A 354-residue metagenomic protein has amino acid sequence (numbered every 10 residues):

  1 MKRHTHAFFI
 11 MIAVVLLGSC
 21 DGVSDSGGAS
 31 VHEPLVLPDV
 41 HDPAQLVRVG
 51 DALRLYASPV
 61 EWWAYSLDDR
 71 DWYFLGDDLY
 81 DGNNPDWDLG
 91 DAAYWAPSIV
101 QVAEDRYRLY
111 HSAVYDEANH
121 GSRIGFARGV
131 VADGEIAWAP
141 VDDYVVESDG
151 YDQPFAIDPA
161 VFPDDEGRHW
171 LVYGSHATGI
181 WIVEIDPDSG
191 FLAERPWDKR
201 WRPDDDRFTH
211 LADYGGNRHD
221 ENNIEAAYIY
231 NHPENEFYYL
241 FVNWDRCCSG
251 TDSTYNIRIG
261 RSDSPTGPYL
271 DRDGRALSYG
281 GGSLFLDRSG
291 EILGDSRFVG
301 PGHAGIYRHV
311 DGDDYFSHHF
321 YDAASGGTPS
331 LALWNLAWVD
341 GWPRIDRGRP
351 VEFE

Functional and structural regions predicted by a protein language model:
M1-F8: Bacterial N-terminal signal peptides that target proteins for export
F8-G18: Bacterial N-terminal signal peptides
C20-E354: Carbohydrate-active catalytic/glycan-binding domains of CAZyme proteins, especially the secreted or lumenal ectodomains
